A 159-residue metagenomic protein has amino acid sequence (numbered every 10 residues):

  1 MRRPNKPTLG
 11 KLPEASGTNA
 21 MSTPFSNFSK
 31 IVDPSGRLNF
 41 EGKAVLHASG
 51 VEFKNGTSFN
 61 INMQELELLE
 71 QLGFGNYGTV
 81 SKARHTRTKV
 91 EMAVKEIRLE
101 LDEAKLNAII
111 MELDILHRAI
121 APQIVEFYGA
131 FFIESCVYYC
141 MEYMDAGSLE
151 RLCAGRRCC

Functional and structural regions predicted by a protein language model:
M1-N60: Intrinsically disordered, low-complexity regulatory segments that flank or precede the catalytic domain of eukaryotic
I61-L72: Conserved N-terminal boundary motif of the eukaryotic protein kinase catalytic domain
F74-G75, A119-P122: Conserved N-lobe motifs of Hanks-type protein kinase catalytic domains, especially the short loop(s) flanking
N76-E100: Glycine-rich ATP phosphate-binding loop
E96-I120: Conserved N-lobe beta3->alphaC-helix segment of eukaryotic protein kinase catalytic domains
G129-A130: A short, aromatic-enriched beta-strand patch in the conserved N-lobe beta-sheet of the protein kinase catalytic domain
S135-S148: Conserved short submotifs of the Hanks-type protein kinase catalytic core that shape the nucleotide-binding pocket
L149-C159: AlphaC helix of the protein kinase catalytic domain
